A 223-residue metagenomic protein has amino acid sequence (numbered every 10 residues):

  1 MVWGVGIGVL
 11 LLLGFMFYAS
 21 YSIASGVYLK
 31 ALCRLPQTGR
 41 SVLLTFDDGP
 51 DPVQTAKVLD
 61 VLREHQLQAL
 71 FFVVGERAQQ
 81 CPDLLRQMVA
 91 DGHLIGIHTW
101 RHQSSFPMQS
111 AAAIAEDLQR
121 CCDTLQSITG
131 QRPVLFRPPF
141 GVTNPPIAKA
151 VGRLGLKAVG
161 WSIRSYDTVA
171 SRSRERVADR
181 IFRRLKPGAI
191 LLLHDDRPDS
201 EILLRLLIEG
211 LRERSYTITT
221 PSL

Functional and structural regions predicted by a protein language model:
M1-A24: Short glycine- and acidic-rich boundary segments immediately preceding or forming the N-terminal edge of structured
S20-Q109, D117-R120, T124, T217: Active-site beta->alpha N-cap acidic-glycine motif
F46, V73-E76, I97-T99, P138-F140 (+3 more regions): A cross-domain feature marking catalytic cores of carbohydrate-active enzymes and several ubiquitous metabolic/repair
G49-V53, V73-C81, S105-A112, R137-T143 (+2 more regions): Acidic-and-aromatic substrate-binding clefts and catalytic sites of carbohydrate-active enzymes
K57-V58, D83-Q87, P146-A150, L203-L207: A short acidic, amphipathic alpha-helical/loop segment
L59-Q68, H93-L94, S110-N144, K149 (+2 more regions): CE4/NodB-like, metal-dependent polysaccharide N-deacetylase domain that modifies extracellular/periplasmic N-acetylated
V142-N144, A148-R184, Y216-L223: His/Asp/Glu-enriched short active-site or ligand-binding loop at hydrolase and phosphoryl-transfer sites
L185-S222: Catalytic grooves of carbohydrate-active enzymes
